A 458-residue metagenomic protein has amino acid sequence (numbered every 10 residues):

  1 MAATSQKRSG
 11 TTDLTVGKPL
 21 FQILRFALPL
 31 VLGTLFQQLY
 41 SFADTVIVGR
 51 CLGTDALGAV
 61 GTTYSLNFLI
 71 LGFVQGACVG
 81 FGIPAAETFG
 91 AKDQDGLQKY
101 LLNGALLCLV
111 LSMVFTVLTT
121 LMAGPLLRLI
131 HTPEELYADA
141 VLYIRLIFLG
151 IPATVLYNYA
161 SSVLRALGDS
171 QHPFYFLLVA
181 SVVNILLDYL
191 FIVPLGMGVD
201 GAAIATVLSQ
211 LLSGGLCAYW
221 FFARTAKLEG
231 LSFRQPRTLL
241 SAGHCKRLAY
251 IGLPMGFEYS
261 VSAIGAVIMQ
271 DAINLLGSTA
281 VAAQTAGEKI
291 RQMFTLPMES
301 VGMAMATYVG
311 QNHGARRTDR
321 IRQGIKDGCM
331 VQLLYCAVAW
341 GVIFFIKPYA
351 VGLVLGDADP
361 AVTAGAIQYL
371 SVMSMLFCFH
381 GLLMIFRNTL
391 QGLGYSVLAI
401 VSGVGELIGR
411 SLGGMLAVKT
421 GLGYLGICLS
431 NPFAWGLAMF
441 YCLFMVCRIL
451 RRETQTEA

Functional and structural regions predicted by a protein language model:
M1-A27, A85-G150, P194-L253, V309-L376 (+1 more regions): Short alpha-helical transmembrane segments in multi-pass integral membrane proteins
L14-L52, S65-G80, P84, L109-T116 (+4 more regions): N-terminal transmembrane alpha-helices
R25-D44, L146, Y157, A180 (+4 more regions): Transmembrane helical elements of multi-pass membrane transporters/channels
L35, L39-G58, L127-E134, L190-M197 (+4 more regions): Helix-terminus/linker motif at the lipid-water interface of multi-pass membrane proteins
Q37, S41-V48, L71-C78, G82 (+17 more regions): Alpha-helical transmembrane segments and their lipid-water interface positions in multi-pass membrane proteins
V48-F68, E134-D139, V199-D200, G243-I251 (+5 more regions): Interfacial/gating helices of multi-pass transporter permease domains
L57-V117, T154-P173, A283-K347, H380-S402 (+1 more regions): Small-residue-rich hydrophobic transmembrane alpha-helices
C78, L146-R165, P173-S181, A202-C217 (+4 more regions): Short runs within selected transmembrane alpha-helices of multi-pass transporters and secretion channels
